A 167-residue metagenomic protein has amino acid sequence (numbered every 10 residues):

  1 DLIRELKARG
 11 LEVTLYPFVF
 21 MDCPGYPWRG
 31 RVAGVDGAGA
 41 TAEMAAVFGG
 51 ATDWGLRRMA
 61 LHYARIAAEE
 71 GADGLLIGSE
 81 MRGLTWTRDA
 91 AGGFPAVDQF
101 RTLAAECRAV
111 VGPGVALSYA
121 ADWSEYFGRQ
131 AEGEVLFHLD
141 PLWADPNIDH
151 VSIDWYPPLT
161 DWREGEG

Functional and structural regions predicted by a protein language model:
D1-D89, V110-Y119, W123-S124: Substrate-binding cleft and catalytic face of glycoside hydrolase catalytic domains, especially the flexible beta-alpha
I3, T41, G128, G133-L136 (+1 more regions): Intrinsically disordered, low-complexity regions
R29-V35, W86-P95, R129-V135, G165: Short, flexible/disordered intra-domain loops and linkers
G55-H62, P95, Q99-T102, E106: Extracytoplasmic/secreted proteins, especially bacterial periplasmic and envelope-associated proteins
M59-Y63, A131-P141: Alpha-helical scaffolding within the catalytic cores of extracellular/periplasmic polymer-degrading hydrolases
D98, T102-S118, P141, D145-G167: Glycoside hydrolase catalytic-domain groove-lining segments
F127-R129, L159-T160: A short beta-to-alpha transition loop/helix N-cap that caps and shapes the active-site region
